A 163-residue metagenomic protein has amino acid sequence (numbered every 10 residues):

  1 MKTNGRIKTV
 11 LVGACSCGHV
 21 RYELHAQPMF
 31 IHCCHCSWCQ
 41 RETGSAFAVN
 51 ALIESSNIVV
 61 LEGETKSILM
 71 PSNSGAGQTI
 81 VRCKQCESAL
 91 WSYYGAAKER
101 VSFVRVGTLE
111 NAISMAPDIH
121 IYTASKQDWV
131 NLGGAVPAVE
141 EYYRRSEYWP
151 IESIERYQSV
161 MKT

Functional and structural regions predicted by a protein language model:
M1-A14, H19-T163: A short Gly-Trp-Pro
